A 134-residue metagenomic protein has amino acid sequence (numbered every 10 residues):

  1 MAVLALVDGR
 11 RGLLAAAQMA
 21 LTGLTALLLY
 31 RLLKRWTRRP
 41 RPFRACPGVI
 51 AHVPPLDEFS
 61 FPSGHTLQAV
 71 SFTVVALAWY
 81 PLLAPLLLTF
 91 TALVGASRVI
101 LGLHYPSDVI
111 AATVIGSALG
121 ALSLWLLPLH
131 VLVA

Functional and structural regions predicted by a protein language model:
M1-W36, I50, Y105-A134: Terminal transmembrane helix and immediately flanking juxtamembrane interfaces of multi-pass membrane proteins
R35-P47: Membrane-helix interface/capping segments
P47-A134: Membrane-embedded catalytic cores of phosphoryl/pyrophosphoryl-handling enzymes
